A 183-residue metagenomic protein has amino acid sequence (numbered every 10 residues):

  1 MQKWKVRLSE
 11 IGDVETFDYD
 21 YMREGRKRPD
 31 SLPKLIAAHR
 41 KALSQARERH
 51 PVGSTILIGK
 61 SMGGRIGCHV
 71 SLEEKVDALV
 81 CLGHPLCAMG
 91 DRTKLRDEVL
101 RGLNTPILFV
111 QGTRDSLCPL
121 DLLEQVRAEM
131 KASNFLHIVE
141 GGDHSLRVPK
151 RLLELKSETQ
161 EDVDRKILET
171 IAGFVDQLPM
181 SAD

Functional and structural regions predicted by a protein language model:
M1-S54, L146-K156: Serine-hydrolase catalytic machinery in alpha/beta-hydrolase-like enzymes
S54-G59, L82: Short beta-strand immediately N-terminal to the catalytic nucleophile in serine-hydrolase-like folds
G59-G63, G67: Gly/Ala-rich beta-loop-alpha elbow adjacent to hydrolase catalytic centers
K75-G90: A conserved short beta-strand
G102-N104, F109-Q111, D115: Short beta-strand/loop motif that positions the catalytic acidic residue of the alpha/beta-hydrolase fold
S116-L122: Conserved alpha/beta-hydrolase "acid-adjacent" motif
E140-S145: Histidine-bearing beta->alpha loop at or near hydrolase active sites
R151-D183: Catalytic active-site module of serine/aspartate enzymes centered on a nucleophile-bearing elbow/loop
